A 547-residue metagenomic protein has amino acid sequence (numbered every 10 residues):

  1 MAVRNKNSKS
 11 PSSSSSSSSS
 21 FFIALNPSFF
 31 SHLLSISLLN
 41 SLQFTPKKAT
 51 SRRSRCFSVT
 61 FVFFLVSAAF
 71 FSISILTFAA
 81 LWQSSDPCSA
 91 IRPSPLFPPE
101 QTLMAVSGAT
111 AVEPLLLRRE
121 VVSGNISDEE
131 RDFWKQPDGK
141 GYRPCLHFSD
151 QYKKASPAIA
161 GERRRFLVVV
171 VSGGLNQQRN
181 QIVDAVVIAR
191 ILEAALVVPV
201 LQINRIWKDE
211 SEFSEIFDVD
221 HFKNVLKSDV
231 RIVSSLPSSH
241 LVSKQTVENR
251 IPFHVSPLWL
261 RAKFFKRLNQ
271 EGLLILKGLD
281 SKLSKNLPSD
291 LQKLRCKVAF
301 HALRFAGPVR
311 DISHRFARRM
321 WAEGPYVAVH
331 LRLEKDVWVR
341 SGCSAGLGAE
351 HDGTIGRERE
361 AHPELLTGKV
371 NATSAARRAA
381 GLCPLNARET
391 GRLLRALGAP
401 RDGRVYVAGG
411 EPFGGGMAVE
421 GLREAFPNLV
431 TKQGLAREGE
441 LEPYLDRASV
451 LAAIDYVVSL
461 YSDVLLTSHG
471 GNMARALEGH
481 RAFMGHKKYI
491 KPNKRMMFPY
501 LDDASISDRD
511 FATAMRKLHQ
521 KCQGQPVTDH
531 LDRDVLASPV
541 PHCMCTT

Functional and structural regions predicted by a protein language model:
A2-T547: N-terminal targeting/anchoring "stem" of glycan-biosynthesis enzymes
